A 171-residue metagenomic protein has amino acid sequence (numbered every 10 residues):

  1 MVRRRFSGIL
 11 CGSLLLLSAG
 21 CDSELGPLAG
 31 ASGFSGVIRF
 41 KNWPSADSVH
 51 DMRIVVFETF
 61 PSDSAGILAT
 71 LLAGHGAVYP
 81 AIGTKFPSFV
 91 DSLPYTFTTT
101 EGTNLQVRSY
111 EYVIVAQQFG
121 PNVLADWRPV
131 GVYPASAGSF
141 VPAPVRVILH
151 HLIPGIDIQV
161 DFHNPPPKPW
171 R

Functional and structural regions predicted by a protein language model:
R3-G8: N-terminal export leaders
L17-G20: C-terminal motif of bacterial Sec signal peptides marking the signal peptidase cleavage site
D22-L28: Bacterial lipoprotein signal-peptidase II cleavage site
S32-K41, I54: A short, amphipathic beta-strand motif
W43-G74: Short, ordered, surface-exposed loop/turn motifs in non-cytosolic proteins
S62-Y110: Tryptophan-paired
T103-D126: A short, solvent-exposed beta-strand micro-motif common in secreted/extracellular proteins
Q118-N164: Structured interaction patches on ligand/partner-binding surfaces of diverse proteins
